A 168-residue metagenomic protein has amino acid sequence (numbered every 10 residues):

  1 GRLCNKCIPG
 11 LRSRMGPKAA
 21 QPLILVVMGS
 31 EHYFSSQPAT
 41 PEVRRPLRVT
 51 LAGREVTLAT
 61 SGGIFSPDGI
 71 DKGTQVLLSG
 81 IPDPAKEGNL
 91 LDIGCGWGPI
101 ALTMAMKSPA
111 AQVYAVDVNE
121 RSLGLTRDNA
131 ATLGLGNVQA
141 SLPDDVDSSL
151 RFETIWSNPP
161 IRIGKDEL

Functional and structural regions predicted by a protein language model:
G1-V27: N-terminal amphipathic/basic-hydrophobic helices that include classical n-h-c signal peptides and signal-anchor
I8, P22-A52, G63, P67: N-terminal auxiliary segments of SAM/dcSAM-dependent transferases
L51, S61, D71, D92-G96: Short glycine/serine/threonine-biased micro-segments
V56-T60: Short, aliphatic-rich beta-strand segments
S61-S79: Conserved SAM-binding loop and adjacent beta-strand
G63, I161-R162: Short strand->helix junction
T74-S157, I163: Conserved SAM/SAH cofactor-binding pocket of Class I
G164-L168: A short, conserved alpha-helix within the catalytic core of class I
